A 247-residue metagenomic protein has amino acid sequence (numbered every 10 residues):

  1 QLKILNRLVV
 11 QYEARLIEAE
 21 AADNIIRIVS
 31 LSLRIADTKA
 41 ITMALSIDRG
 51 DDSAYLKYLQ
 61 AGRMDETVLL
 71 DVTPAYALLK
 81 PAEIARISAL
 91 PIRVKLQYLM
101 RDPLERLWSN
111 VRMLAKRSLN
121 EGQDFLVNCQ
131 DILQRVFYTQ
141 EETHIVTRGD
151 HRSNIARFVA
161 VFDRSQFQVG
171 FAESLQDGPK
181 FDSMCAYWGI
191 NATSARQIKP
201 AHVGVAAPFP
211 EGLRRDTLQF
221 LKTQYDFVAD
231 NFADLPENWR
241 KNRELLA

Functional and structural regions predicted by a protein language model:
Q1-S118, E141-P179, T223, D230: PAPS-dependent sulfotransferase catalytic domain
S32-K39, I132-E141, V205-G212: Short glycine/proline-rich turn/loop motifs
T67, Q123-L126, R214, L218: Short, structured helix-loop boundary elements
R93-Q97, N120-F125, N191-R196: Glycine-rich loops and low-complexity Gly/Arg-rich segments that provide flexible linkers or classic glycine-based
R101-L104, N154-A247: The conserved 3'-phosphoadenosine-5'-phosphosulfate
L114-D131: Mobile, glycine-enriched helix-loop/loop "lid" segments at the mouths of ligand-binding/catalytic clefts that gate
C129-T139, F227-P236: Short flexible/disordered coil segments
V136-F137, I145-R148, A192-R196, P200: Surface/interface recognition patches
